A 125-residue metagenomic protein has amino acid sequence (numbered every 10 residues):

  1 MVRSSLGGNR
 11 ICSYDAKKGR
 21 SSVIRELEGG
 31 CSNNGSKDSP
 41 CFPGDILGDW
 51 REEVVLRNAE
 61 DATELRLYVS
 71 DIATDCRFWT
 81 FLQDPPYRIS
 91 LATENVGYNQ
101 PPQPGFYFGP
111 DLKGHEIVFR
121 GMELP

Functional and structural regions predicted by a protein language model:
M1-P125: Beta-propeller-forming repeat regions
